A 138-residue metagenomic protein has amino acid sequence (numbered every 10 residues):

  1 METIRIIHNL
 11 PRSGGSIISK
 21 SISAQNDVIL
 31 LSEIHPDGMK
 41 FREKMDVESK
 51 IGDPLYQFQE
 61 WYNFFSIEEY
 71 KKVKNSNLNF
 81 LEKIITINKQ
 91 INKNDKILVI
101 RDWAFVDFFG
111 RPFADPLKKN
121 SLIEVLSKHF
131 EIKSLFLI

Functional and structural regions predicted by a protein language model:
M1-D95, R101-A104, R111: PAPS-dependent sulfotransferase catalytic core
D95-I138: PAPS-dependent sulfotransferase catalytic domain
